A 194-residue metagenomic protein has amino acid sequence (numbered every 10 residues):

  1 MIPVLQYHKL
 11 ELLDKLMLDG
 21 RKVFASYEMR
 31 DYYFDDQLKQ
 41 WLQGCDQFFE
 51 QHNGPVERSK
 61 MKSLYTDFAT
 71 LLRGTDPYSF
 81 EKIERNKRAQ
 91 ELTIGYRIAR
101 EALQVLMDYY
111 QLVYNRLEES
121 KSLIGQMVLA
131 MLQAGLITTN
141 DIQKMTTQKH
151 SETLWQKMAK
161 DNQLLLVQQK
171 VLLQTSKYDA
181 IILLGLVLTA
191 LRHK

Functional and structural regions predicted by a protein language model:
I2-N115, S151-L164, Q168: Charged interaction/catalytic cores of defense and host-pathogen modules
L106-L136: Surface-exposed beta-loop interaction hotspot
M131-K194: Membrane-aqueous junction of the first/signal-anchor transmembrane helix in small integral membrane proteins
